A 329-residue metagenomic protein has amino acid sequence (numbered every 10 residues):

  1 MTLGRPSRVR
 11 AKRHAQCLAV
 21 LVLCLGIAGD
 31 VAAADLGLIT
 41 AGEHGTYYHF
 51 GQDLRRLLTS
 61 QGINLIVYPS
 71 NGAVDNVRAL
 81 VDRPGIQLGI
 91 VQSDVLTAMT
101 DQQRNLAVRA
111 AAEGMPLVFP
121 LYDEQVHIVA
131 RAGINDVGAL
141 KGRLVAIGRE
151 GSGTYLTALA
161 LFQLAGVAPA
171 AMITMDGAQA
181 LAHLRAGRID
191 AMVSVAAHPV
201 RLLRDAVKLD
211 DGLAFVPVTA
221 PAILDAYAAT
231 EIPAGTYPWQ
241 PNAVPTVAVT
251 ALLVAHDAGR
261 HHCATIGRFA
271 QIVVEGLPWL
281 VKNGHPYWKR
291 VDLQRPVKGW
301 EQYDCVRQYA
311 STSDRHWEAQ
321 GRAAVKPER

Functional and structural regions predicted by a protein language model:
T2-L18: Bacterial N-terminal signal peptides that target proteins for export
C17-G26: Bacterial N-terminal signal peptides
D35-L58, E124-A186: Bilobed "Venus flytrap"/periplasmic-binding protein-like clamshell domains and structurally analogous long
Y68-R109, Q179-H183, P199-V207: Pocket-flanking alpha-helical
S93, R104, V167-H262: Pocket-lining segment of extracytoplasmic ligand-binding domains
A107-L121, T236-V244: A structural signal for short loop-to-beta-strand junctions that line the ligand-binding cleft of periplasmic/secreted
E150-A160, A228-K298: Ligand-binding clefts/hinges and TM-proximal coupling segments of bilobed small-molecule sensing domains
M175, Q179-A186, A196-L209, F215 (+2 more regions): An extracytoplasmic/periplasmic, membrane-proximal ligand-sensing/linker region
